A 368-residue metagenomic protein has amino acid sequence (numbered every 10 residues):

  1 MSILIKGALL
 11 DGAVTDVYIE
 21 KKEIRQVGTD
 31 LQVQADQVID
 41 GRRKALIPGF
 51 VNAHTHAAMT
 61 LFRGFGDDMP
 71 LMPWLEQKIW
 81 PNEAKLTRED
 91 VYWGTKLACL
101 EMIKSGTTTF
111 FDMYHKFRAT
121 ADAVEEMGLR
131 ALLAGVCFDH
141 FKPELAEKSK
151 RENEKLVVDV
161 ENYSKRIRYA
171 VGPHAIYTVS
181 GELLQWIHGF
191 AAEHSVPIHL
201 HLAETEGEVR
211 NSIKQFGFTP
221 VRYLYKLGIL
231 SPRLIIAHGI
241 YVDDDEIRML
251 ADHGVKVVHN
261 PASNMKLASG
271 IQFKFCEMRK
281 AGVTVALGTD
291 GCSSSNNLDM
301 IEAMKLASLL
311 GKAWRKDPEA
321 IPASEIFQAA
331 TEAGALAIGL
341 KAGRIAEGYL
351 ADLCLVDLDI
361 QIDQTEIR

Functional and structural regions predicted by a protein language model:
M1-L4, L9-I47: Histidine-rich, glycine-flanked metal-binding segment
G49-T60, P197-E206: Histidine-centered catalytic micro-motifs
L61-W93, M127-K142, E147, E206-S231 (+2 more regions): Active-site gating loops and adjacent loop-to-helix segments of metal-dependent hydrolytic enzymes
R63-G128, K150-Y163: Alpha-helical scaffold segments that flank or form the walls of functional sites
T120-G239: Metal-coordinating catalytic core of metallo-dependent amide/deamination hydrolases
I198-E206, A268-G270, E277-A303, I345-L353: Short acidic/histidine-rich active-site segments
E206-F218, E246-A251, A268-M278, S295-K312: Histidine/acidic-residue-rich catalytic or RNA/ligand-binding cores of hydrolases and nuclease-related proteins
L350-R368: C-terminal cap of metal-dependent C-N hydrolases
